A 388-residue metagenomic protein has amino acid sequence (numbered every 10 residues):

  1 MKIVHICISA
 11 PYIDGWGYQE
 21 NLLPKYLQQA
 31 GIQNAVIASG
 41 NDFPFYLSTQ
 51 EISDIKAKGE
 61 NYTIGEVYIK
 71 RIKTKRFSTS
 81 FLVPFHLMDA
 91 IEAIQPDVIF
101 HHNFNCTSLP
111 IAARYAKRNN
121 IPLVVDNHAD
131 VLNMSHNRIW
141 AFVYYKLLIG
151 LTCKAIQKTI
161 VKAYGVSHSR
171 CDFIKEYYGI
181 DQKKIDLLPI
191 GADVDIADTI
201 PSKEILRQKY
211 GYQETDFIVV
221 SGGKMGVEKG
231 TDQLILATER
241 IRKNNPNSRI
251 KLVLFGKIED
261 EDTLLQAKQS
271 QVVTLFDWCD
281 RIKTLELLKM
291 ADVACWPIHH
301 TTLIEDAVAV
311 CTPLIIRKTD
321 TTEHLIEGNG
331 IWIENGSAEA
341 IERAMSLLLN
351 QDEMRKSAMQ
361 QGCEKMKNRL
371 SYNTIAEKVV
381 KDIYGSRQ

Functional and structural regions predicted by a protein language model:
M1-K56, I241: N-terminal subdomain of nucleotide-sugar transferases
V4, Y164, Q213-K229, I235-T238 (+1 more regions): Conserved donor-binding/catalytic core segment of Leloir-type glycosyltransferases
L22, R114-R118, V131, V143-G165 (+1 more regions): Membrane-proximal helix-turn-helix segments that form the acceptor-binding/catalytic region of lipid-linked
G40, S169, G191: Carbohydrate-associated surface elements
D262-I282: Nucleotide-activated donor-binding/catalytic signature segment of Leloir-type glycosyltransferases, i.e., the conserved
L288-H299, T312-P313: Acidic donor-binding loop of glycosyltransferase active sites
P313-I316, D320-E323: Short hydrophobic beta-strand element within catalytic cores of glycosyltransferases and related nucleotide-activated
I316, G328-E339, L347-E353: Conserved acidic donor-binding segment of nucleotide-sugar-dependent glycosyltransferases
